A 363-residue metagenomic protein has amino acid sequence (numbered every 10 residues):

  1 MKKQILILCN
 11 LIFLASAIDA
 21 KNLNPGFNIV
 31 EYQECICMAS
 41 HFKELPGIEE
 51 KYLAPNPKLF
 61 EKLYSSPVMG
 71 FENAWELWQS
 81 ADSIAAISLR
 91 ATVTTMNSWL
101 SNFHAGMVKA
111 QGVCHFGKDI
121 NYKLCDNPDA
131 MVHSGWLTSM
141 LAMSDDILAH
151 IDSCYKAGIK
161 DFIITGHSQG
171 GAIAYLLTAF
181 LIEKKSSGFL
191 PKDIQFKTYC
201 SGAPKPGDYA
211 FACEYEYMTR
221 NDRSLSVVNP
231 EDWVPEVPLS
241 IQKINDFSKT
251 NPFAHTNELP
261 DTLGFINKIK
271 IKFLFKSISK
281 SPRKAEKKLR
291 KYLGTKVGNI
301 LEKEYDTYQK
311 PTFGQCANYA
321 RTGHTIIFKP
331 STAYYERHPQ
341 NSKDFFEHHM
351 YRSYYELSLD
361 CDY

Functional and structural regions predicted by a protein language model:
M1-L23: Bacterial Sec-dependent N-terminal signal peptides
K21, K118, D145-D161, E183-Y363: Serine hydrolase/lipase
K21-I84, R90-T92: N-terminal low-complexity, Ser/Thr- and acidic-residue-enriched intrinsically disordered segments
L63-F162, S187-L190, Q195, N221: A conserved cap/lid and substrate-binding interface adjacent to the catalytic center of lipid-processing enzymes
Y64-P67, A81, A91-V93, S168 (+2 more regions): Short, flexible loop/turn elements at secondary-structure junctions
M69-G70, I173, G207, T219: Short, glycine/acidic-rich beta->alpha junctions
G166-G170, A174: Gly/Ala-rich beta-loop-alpha elbow adjacent to hydrolase catalytic centers
L176-F180: Active-site signature of alpha/beta-hydrolase-fold catalytic machinery across serine- and Asp/Cys-nucleophile hydrolases
